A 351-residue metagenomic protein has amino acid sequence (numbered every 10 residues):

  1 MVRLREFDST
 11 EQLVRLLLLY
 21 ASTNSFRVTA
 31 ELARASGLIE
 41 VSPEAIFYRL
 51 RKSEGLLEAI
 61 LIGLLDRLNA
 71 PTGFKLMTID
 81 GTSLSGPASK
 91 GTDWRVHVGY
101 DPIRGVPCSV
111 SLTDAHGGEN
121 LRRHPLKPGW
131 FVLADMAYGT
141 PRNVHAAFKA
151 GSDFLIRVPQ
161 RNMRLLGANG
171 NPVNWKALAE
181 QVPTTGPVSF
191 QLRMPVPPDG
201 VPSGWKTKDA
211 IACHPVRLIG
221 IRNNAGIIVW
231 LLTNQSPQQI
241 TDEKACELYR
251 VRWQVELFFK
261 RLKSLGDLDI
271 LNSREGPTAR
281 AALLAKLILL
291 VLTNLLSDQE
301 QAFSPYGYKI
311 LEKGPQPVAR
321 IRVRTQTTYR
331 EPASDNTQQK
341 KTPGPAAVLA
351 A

Functional and structural regions predicted by a protein language model:
M1-T23, E31-L32, E40-V41, A45-Y48 (+3 more regions): Single, function-defining residue in the core of a domain
F26: Helix-turn-helix DNA-binding elements, focusing on the entry/boundary residues of the two helices that contact DNA
G37: Short edge-strand/loop segments of extracellular domains
F47-L68: Short, basic alpha-helical nucleic acid-contact segments in DNA-binding proteins and DNA transaction factors
T78-L84: Aromatic- and Gly/Pro-rich donor/ligand-binding loops that form nucleotide- or phosphate-bearing donor binding pockets
